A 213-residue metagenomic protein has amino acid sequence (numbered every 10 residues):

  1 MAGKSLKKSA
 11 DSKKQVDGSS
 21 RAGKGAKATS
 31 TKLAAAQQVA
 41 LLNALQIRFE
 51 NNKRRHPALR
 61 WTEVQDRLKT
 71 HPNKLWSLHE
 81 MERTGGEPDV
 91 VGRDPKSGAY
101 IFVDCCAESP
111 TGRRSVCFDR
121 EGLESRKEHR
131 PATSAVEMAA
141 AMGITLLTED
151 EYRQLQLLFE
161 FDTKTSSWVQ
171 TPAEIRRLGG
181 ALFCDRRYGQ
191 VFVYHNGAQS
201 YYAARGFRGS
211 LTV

Functional and structural regions predicted by a protein language model:
M1-T29: Polybasic, lysine-enriched low-complexity intrinsically disordered terminal tails
A2-K7, A28-T145, E149-V213: A binding-site-centric feature that preferentially detects glycan-recognition modules on secreted/surface proteins
